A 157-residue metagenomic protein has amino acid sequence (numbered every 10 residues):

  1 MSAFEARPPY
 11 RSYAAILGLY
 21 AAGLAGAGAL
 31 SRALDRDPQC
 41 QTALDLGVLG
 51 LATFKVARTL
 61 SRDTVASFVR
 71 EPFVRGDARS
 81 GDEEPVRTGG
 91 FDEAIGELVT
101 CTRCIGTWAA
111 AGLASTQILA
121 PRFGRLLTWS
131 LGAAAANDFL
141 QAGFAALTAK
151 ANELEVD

Functional and structural regions predicted by a protein language model:
M1-D157: Short amphipathic, positively biased membrane-proximal segments that drive organelle/inner-membrane targeting
